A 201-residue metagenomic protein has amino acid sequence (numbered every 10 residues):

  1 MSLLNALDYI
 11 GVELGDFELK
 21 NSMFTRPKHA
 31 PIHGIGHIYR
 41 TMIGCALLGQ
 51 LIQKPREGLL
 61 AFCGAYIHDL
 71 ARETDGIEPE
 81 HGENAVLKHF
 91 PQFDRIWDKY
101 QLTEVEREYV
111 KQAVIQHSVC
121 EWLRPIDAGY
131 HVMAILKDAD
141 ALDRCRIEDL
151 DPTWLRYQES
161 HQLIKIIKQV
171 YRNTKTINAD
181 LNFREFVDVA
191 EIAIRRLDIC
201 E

Functional and structural regions predicted by a protein language model:
M1-Y9, T25-P55, I67, S118-E201: Divalent metal-dependent phosphate-bond-processing catalytic cores, especially two-metal-ion Mg2+/Mn2+ enzymes that act
Y9-G15, R56-C63: Short coil-to-beta-strand
F17-P27: Generic N-terminal amphipathic, Lys/Arg-enriched alpha-helix
P31-G34, I38, K54-L60, E78-G82 (+2 more regions): Alpha-helix N-cap/helix-initiation sites
T41, E57-G76, H81, A85 (+3 more regions): His-Asp-centered metal-binding catalytic motifs of divalent-metal-dependent phosphohydrolases/nucleases
C45-A46, V86-I96: Short, well-ordered amphipathic alpha-helices
I52, Q92-E104: Inter-helical turn/loop segments and adjacent helix faces that build the functional surface of alpha-helical bundle
L102-D127: An acidic, phosphate/nucleotide-engaging active-site surface
